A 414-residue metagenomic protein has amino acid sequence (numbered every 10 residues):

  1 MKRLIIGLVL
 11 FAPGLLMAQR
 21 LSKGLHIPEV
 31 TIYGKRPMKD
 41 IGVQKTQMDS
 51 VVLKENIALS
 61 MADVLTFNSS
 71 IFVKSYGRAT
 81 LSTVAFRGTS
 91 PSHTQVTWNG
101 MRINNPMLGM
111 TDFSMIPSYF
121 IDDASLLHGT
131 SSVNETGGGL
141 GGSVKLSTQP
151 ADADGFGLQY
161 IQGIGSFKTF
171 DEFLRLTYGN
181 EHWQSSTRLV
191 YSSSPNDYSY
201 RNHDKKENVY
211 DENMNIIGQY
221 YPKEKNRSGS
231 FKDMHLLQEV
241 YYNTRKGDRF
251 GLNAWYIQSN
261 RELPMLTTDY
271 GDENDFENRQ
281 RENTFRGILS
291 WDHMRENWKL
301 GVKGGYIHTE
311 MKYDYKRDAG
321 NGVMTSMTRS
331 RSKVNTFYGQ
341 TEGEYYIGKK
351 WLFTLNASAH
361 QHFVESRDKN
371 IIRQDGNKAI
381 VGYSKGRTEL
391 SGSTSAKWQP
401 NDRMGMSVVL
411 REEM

Functional and structural regions predicted by a protein language model:
Q19-K54, P91: Short, acidic, small-residue-rich periplasmic hinge/interaction motif at the N-terminus of Gram-negative outer-membrane
M61-V64, S82-A85, T111-P117, L126 (+2 more regions): N-terminal periplasmic accessory domains that precede and gate Gram-negative outer-membrane beta-barrel machines
A62-N105: Extracytoplasmic beta-strand/coil segments of soluble accessory domains associated with Gram-negative outer-membrane
M101-G129: Short acidic/polar hinge/loop motifs at secondary-structure boundaries that mediate gating or recognition
Q162-S166, N180, Y191-P195, Y256-N260 (+5 more regions): Transmembrane beta-strands of outer-membrane beta-barrel pores
K168-S193, K205-N260, N283-R295, G348: Transmembrane beta-barrel wall of Gram-negative outer-membrane proteins
S194, Y198, R227-D233, G247-L300 (+1 more regions): Flexible loop and strand-edge segments within Gram-negative outer membrane beta-barrel domains
R279-E282, H293-M294, Y306, N321-S407: Outer-membrane beta-barrel transmembrane domain signature of Gram-negative proteins, especially the mid-to-C-terminal
